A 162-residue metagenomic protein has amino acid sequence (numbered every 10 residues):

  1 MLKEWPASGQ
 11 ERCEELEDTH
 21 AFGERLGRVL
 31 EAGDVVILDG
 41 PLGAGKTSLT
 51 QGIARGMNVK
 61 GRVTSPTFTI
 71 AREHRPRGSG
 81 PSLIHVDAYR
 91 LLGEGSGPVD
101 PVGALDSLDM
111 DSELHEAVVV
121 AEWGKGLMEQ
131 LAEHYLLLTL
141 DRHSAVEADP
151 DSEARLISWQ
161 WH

Functional and structural regions predicted by a protein language model:
L2-G9, E94-H162: Short phosphate-coordinating micro-motif centered on Lys-Gly-acidic
L2-R25: N-terminal pre-Walker A segment at the start of P-loop NTPase domains
R28-A32: Phosphate-binding P-loop
V36-L38: Hydrophobic anchor at the beta1->P-loop junction of P-loop NTPases
P41: P-loop (Walker A) phosphate-binding loop of NTP-binding proteins
K46: Conserved lysine of the Walker
V59-H74: Short beta-strand-centered segment that lines the nucleotide-binding/catalytic pocket of NTP-utilizing
